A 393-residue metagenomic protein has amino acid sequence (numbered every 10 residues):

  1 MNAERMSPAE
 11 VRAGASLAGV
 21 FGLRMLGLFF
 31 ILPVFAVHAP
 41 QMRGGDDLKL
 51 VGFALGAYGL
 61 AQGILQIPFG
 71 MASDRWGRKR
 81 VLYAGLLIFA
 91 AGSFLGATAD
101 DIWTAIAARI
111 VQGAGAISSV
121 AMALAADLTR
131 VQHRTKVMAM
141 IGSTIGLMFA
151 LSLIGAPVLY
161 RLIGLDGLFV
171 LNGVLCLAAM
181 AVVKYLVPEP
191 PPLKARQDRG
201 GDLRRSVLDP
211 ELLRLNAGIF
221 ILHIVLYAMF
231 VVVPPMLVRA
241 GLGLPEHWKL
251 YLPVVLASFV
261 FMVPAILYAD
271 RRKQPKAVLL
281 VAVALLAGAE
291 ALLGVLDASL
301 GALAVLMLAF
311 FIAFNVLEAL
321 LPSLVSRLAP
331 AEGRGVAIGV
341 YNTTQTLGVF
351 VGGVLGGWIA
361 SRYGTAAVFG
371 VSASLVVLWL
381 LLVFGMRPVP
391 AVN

Functional and structural regions predicted by a protein language model:
N2-V11, P188-G218: Juxtamembrane intracellular "pre-TM" segments in multi-pass secondary transporters
G59-I67, F149-A150, V255-V263, V349-F350: Residue-level signature of mid-helix packing/kink "hotspots" within the transmembrane helices of 12-pass Major
I64-D100: Conserved MFS/SLC helix-loop-helix module at the cytosolic interface between two early adjacent transmembrane helices
L65-G77, F261-Q274, A360: Helix-to-loop junctions at the C-terminal end of transmembrane segments in multipass secondary transporters
R80-F94, G173, A277-A291, A373: Structural signature of the two symmetry-related core transmembrane helices
A107-G146: Cytoplasmic helix-loop-helix junction between adjacent transmembrane helices in 12-TM secondary transporters
V174-L193, L382-R387: C-terminal membrane-cytosol helix-exit motif in multi-pass small-molecule transporters
K276-L321: C-terminal transmembrane helical hairpin of 12-TM major facilitator-type secondary transporters
